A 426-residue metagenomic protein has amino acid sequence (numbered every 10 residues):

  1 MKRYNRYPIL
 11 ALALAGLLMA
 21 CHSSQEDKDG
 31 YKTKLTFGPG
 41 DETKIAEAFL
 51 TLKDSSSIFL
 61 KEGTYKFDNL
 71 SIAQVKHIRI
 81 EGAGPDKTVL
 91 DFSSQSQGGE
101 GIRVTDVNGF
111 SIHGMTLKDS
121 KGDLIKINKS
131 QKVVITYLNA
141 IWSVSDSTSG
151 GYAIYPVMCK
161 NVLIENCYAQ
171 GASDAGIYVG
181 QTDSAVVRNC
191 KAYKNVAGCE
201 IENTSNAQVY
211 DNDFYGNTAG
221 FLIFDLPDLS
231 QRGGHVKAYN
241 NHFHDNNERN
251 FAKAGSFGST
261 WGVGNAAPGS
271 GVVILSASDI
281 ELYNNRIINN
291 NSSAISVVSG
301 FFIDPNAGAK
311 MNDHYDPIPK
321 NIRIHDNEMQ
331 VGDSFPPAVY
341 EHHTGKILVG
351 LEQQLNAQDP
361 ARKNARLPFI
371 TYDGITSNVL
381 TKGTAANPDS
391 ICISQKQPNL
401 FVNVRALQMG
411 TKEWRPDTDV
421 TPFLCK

Functional and structural regions predicted by a protein language model:
K2-I9: Bacterial N-terminal signal peptides that target proteins for export
L17-A20: C-terminal motif of bacterial Sec signal peptides marking the signal peptidase cleavage site
H22-K28: Bacterial lipoprotein signal-peptidase II cleavage site
Q25, I303, A307-P317, H325-K426: Acidic, glycine- and Ser/Thr-rich low-complexity intrinsically disordered tracts in extracellular/secreted proteins
G30-T43, S57, H77-K121, V144: Right-handed parallel beta-helix/beta-spiral solenoid domain characteristic of secreted/periplasmic
I45, F92-R103, D119-K126, S147-P156 (+7 more regions): Extracellular beta-strand/beta-solenoid scaffold signature
I45-T51, K66-Q74, I80, L90-D91 (+2 more regions): Short, T/G/N/S-enriched strand-turn elements that build extracellular solenoid repeat scaffolds
H77, E81-K87, N108-D119, Q131-V144 (+8 more regions): Right-handed parallel beta-helix
